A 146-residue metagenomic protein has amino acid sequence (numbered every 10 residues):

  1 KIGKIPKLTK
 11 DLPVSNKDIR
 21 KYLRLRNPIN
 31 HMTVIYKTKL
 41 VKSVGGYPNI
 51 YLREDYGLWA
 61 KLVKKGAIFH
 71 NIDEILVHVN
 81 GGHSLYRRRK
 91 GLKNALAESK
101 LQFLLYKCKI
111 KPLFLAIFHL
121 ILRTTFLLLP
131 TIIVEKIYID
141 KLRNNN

Functional and structural regions predicted by a protein language model:
G3-L92: Conserved nucleotide-sugar donor-binding catalytic segment
P6, G57, K64, F69-N146: C-terminal subregions of glycosyltransferases and related glycan-biosynthesis enzymes
